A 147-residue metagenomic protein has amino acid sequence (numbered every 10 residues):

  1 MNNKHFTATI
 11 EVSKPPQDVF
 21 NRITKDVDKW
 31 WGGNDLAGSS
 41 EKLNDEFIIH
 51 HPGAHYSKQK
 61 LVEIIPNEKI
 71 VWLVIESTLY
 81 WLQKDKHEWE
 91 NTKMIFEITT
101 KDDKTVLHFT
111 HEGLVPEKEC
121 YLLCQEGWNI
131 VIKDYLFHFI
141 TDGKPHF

Functional and structural regions predicted by a protein language model:
N3-T9, E46, Y56, K69 (+2 more regions): Intrinsic-disorder/low-complexity, polar/charged segments enriched in Ser/Thr/Lys/Arg/Asp/Glu/Gln
T7-A8, K14, K25-K60: Short beta-edge strand/loop motif at the mouth of beta-sheet-based domains
T24-K25, K133: Solvent-exposed alpha-helix faces
W30-W31, W72, W128: Signature tryptophan residues that serve as conserved aromatic anchors
H55-D102, E112: Hydrophobic-ligand binding "helix-grip"
L107-H111: Short, well-ordered beta-strand elements
G113-F147: A conserved amphipathic terminal alpha-helix motif
